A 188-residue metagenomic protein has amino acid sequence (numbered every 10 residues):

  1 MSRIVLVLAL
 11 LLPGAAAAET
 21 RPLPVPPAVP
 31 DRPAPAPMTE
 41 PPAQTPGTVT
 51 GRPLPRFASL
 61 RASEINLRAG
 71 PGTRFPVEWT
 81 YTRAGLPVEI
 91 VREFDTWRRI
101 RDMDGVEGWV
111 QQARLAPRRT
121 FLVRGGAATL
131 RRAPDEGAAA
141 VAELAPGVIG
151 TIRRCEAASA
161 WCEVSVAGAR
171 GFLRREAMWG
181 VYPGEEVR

Functional and structural regions predicted by a protein language model:
S2-L6, T129: N-terminal low-complexity, intrinsically disordered tails enriched in Ser/Pro/Gly and acidic/polar residues
V5-P13: Bacterial N-terminal signal peptides
A16-T20: Boundary at the C-terminal end of the N-terminal hydrophobic targeting segment
R21-A69, T80-A84, V91-F94, R101-P134 (+4 more regions): SH3-family beta-barrel domains
T73: A short, aromatic/hydrophobic, helix- or strand-capping loop or linear motif that either lines the entrance/gate
P76-V77: Beta-strand-rich domains and repeat architectures in extracellular enzymes and scaffolds, especially beta-propellers
